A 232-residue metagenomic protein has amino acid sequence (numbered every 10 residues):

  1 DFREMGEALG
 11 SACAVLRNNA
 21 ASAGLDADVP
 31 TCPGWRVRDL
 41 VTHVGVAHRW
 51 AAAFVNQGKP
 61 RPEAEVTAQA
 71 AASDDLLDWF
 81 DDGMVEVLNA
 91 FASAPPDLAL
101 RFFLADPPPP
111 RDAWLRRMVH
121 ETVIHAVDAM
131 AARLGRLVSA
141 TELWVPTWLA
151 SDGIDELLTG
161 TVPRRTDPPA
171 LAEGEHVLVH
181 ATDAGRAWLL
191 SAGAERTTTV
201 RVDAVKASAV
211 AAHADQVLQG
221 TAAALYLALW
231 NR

Functional and structural regions predicted by a protein language model:
D1-D39, N56-E65, L100-H120, I124-R232: Structured surface interface patches that mediate subunit assembly and partner/cofactor docking
A12-V15, N19, A47-W50, G83-E86 (+3 more regions): Amphipathic, well-ordered alpha-helical segments in soluble domains
D28-L88: Glycine/small-residue-rich interface belts in oligomeric ring/scaffold proteins and their assembly partners
A90-F102: Short, flexible active-site-proximal loops enriched in glycine and acidic residues
